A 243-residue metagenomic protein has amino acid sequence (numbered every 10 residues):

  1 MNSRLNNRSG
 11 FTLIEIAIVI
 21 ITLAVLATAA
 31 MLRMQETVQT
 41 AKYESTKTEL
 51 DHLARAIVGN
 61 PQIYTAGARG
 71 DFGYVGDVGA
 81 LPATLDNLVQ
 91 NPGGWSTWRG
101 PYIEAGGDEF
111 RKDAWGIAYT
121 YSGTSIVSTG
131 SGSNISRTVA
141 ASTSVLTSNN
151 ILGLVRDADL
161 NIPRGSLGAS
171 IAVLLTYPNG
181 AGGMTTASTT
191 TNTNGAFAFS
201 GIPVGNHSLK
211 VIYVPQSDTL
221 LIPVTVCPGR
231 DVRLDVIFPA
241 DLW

Functional and structural regions predicted by a protein language model:
M1-F11, T190: N-terminal leader/signal peptides at the extreme start of proteins
N7-V38, K42, T46: N-terminal single-pass transmembrane signal-anchor helix
Q39-A68: Membrane-proximal N-terminal amphipathic helix
I57-E109: Short, glycine/small-hydrophobic-rich surface segments
N149-D159: A short, amphipathic beta-strand motif
P178-A196: Short, acidic Ser/Thr/Gly-rich low-complexity loop/linker segments typical of extracellular and cell-surface proteins
P203-Q216: A short, solvent-exposed beta-strand micro-motif common in secreted/extracellular proteins
V214-D241: Structured interaction patches on ligand/partner-binding surfaces of diverse proteins
